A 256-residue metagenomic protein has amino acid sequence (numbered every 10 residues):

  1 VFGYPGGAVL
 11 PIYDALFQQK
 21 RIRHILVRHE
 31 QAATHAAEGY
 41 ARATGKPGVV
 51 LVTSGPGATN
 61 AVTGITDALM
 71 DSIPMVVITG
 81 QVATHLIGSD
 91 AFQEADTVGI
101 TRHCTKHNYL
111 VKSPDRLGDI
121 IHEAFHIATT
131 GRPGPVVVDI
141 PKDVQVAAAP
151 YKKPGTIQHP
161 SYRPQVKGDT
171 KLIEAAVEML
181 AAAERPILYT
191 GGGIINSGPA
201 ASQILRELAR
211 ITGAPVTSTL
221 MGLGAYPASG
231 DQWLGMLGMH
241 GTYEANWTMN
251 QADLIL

Functional and structural regions predicted by a protein language model:
F2-L256: N-terminal alpha/beta PP-like core and its mobile active-site loop of ThDP/TPP-dependent enzymes
